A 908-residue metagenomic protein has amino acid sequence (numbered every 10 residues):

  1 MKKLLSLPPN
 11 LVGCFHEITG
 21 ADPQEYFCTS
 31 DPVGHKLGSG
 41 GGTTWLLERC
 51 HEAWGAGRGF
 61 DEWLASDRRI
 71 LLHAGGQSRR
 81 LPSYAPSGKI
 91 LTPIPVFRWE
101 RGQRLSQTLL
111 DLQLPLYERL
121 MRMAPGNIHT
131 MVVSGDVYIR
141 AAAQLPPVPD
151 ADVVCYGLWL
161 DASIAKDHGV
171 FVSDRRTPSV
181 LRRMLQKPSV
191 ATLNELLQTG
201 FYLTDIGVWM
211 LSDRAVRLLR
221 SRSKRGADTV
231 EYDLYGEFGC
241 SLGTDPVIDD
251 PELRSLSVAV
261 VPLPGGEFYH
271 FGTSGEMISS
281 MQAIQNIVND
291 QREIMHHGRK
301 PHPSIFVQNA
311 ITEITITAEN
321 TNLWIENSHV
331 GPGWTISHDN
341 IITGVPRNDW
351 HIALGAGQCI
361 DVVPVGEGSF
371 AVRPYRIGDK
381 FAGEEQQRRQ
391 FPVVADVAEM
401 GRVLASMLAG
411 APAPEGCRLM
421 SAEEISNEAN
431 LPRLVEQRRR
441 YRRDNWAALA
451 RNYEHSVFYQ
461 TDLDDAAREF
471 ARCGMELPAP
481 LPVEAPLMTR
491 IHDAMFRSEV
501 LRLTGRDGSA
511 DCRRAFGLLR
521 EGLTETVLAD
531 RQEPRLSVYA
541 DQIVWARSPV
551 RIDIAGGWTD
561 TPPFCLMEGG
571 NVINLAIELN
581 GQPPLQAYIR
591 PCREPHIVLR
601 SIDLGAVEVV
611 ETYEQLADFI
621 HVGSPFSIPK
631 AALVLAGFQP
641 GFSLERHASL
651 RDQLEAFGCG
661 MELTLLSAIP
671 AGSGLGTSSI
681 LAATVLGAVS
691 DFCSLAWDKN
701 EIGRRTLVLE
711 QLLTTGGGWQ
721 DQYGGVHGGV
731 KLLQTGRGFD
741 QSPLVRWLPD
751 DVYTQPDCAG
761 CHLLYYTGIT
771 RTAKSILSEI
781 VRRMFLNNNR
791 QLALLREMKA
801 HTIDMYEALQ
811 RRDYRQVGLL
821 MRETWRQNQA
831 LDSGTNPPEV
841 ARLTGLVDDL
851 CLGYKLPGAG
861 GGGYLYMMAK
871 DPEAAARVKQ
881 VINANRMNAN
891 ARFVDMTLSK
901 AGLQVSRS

Functional and structural regions predicted by a protein language model:
M1-H129, V133, Y138-P146: N-terminal glycine-rich phosphate-binding loop and ensuing alpha1 helix
K2-L7, H35-K36, G40-G59, V137-Y138 (+5 more regions): Left-handed beta-helix
L46, A515, L519-G522, A632 (+1 more regions): Stable alpha-helical structural segments in soluble proteins, enriched in small hydrophobic residues
L64-S66, A85-G88, T92-A227: Conserved core of the sugar-phosphate nucleotidyltransferase
L71-A74, V132-S134, Y156-W159, S212 (+7 more regions): Short beta-strand segments
R80-P82, A141-A142, I164-K166, T192-E195 (+10 more regions): Short helix/loop capping segments that flank catalytic or ligand/cofactor-binding pockets
S87, L91-T92, S673-L695: DPxDG-like acidic metal-binding loop motif
A422-E655, R704-G716, Q722-L856, Y866-S908: C-terminal nucleotide
